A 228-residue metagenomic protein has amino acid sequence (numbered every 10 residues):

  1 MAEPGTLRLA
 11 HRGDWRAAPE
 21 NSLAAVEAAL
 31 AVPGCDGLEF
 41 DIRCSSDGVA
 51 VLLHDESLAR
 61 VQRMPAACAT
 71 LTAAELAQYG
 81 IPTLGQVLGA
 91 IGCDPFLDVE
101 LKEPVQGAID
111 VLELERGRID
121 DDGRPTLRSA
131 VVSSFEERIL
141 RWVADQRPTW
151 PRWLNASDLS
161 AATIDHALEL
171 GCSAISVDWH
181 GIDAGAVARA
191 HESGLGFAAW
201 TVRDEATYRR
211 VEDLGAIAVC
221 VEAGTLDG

Functional and structural regions predicted by a protein language model:
M1-G228: Phosphate-group recognition and catalysis centered on beta-loop-alpha active-site segments
